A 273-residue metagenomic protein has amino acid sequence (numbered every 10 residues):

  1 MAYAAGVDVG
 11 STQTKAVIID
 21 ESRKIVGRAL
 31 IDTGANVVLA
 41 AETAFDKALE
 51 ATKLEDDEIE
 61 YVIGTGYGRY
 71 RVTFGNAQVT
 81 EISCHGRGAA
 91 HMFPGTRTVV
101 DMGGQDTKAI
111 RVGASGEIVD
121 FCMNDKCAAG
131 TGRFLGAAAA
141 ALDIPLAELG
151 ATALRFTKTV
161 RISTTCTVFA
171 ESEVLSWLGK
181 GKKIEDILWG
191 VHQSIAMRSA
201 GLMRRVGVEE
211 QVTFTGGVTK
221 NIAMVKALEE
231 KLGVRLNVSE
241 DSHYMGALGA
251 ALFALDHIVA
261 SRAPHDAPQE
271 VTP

Functional and structural regions predicted by a protein language model:
M1-E81, K220, K226-E230, V234-L236 (+1 more regions): N-terminal glycine/serine-rich phosphate-binding loop of ATP-dependent small-molecule kinases, especially carbohydrate
D32-T33, A77-R87, V100-G104, C122-G130 (+3 more regions): Active-site nucleophile and cofactor-binding loops and adjacent substrate-binding regions of central metabolic enzymes
V37, E117-K158, L252, D256: Glycine-rich phosphate-binding loop plus the immediately following alpha-helix
Y67, R204-K231, S242-G246: Glycine-rich phosphate-binding loops at beta-strand->alpha-helix junctions
Y67-D120, G249-D256: Conserved phosphate-binding catalytic cores of ATP/NTP-utilizing and phosphoryl-transfer enzymes
G132-G136, E240-V271: Glycine-rich phosphate-binding/hydrolytic loop that grips phosphoryl groups
A170-M203, H243: Adenine-nucleotide phosphate-binding core of ATP-dependent small-molecule kinases
